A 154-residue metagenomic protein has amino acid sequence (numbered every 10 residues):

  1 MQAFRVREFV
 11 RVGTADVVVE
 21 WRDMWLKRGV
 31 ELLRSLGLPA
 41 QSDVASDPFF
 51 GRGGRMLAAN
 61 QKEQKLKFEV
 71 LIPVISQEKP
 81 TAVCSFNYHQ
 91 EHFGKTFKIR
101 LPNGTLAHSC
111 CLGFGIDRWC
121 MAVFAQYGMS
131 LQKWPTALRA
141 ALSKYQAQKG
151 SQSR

Functional and structural regions predicted by a protein language model:
M1-R154: TRNA-recognition modules of translation machinery and tRNA-sensing kinases, especially anticodon-binding
